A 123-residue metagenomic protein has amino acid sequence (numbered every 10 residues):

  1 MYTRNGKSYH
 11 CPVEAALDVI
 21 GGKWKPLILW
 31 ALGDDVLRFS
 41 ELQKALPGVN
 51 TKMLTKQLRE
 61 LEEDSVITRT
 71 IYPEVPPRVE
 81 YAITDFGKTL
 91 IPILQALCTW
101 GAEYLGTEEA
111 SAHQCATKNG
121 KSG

Functional and structural regions predicted by a protein language model:
M1-S8, E63, T68, D85-G123: C-terminal regulatory/oligomerization modules of transcriptional regulators
K7-M53, P77-E80, S111: N-terminal helix-turn-helix DNA-binding core of bacterial DNA-binding proteins
A15, K44, K56, P92-Q95 (+1 more regions): Generic recognition of well-ordered alpha-helical segments within structured catalytic/regulatory domains
D34, E74, D85: Active-site acidic-Proline motif in GNAT/NAT acetyltransferases
V36, L46, L58, G87 (+1 more regions): Short amphipathic alpha-helical/adjacent loop interface patches that line ligand and macromolecule-binding sites
L54, L58-L61: Basic amphipathic alpha-helical segments that dock to polyanions
E62-A82: Beta-hairpin "wing" of winged helix-turn-helix
